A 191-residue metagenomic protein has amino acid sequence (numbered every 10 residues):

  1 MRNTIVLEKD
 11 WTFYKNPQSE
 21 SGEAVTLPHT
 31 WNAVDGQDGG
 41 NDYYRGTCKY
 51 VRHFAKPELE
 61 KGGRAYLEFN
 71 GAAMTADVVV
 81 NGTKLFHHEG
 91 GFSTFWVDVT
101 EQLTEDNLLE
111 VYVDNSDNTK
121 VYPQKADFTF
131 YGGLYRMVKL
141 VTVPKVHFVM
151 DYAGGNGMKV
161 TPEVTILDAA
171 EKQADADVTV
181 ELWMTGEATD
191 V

Functional and structural regions predicted by a protein language model:
M1-K9, T185, T189-D190: Mature N-terminal, pre-catalytic/accessory segment of carbohydrate-active enzymes
M1-R2, H29-Q37, S116-N118: Short, charged low-complexity linear motifs
N3-I5, T12-Q18, N41, R45-G157: Accessory beta-strand-rich segments of carbohydrate-active enzymes
W11, P17-G36: Extracellular glycan-recognition surfaces and repeat-rich motifs
N41-R45, V164-Q173: Short, solvent-exposed beta-strand/turn "edge" segments of beta-rich domains on protein surfaces
V78-V80, D168-V191: Beta-strand-rich binding/interaction modules
V149-D151, K159-P162, A176-T179: Active-site region of glycoside hydrolase catalytic domains
